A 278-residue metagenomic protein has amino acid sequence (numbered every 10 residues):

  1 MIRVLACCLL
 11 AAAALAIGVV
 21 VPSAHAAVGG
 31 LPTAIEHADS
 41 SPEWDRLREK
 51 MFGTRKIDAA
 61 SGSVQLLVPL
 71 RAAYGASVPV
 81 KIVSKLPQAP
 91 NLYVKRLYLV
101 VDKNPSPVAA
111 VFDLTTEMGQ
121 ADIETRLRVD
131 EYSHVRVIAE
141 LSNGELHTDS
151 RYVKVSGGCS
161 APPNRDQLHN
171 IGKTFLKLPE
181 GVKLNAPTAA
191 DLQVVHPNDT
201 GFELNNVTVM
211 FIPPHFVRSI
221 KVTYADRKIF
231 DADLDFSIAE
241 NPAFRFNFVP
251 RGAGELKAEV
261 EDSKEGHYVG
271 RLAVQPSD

Functional and structural regions predicted by a protein language model:
A6-V19: Bacterial N-terminal signal peptides
A26-T54, S150, K154-P162, I212: A eukaryote-biased signal for short, well-structured alpha-helical docking elements
A34-I35, D39, G157-P179, S277-D278: Low-complexity, Pro/Ser/Thr- and charge-rich linker/hinge segments at domain boundaries
R48-S77, Q167-L184: N-terminal edge beta-strand
L67, P79-Q88, A189-V195, N205-T208: Short edge beta-strand/loop segments characteristic of extracellular beta-sandwich folds
T115-I123, F236-R245: Aromatic sugar-binding surface patches on proteins that engage polysaccharides or sugar-phosphate polymers
D130-H134, P187, R251-E255: Extracellular Ig-like/FN3 beta-sandwich strand-entry sites
S142-T148, E261-G270: Short acidic/polar inter-strand loop motif in beta-rich domains
